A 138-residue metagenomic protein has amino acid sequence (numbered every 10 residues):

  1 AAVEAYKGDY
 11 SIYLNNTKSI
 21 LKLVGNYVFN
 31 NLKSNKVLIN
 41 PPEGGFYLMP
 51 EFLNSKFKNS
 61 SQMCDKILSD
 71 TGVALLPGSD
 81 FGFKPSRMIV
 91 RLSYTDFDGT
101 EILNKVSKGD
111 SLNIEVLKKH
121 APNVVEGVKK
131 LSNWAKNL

Functional and structural regions predicted by a protein language model:
A1-L138: PLP-dependent class I/II
